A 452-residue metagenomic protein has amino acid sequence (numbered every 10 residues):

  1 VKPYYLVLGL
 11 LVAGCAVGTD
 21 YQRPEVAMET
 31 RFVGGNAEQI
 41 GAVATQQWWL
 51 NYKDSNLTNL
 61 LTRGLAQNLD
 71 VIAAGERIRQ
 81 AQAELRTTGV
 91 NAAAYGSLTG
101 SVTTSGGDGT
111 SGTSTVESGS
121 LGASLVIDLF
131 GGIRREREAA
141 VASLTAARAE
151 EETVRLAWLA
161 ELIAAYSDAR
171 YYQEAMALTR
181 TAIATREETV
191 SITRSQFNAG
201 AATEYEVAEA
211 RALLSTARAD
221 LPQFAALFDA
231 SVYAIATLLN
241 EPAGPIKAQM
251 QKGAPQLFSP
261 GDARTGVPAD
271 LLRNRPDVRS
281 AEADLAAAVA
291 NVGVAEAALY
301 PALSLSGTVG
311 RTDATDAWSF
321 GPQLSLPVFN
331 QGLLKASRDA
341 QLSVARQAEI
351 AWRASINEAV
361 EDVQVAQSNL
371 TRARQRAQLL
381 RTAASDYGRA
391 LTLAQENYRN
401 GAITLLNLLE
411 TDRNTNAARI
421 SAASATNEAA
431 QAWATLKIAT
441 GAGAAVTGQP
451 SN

Functional and structural regions predicted by a protein language model:
K2-G9: Sec-dependent signal peptide recognition, specifically the positively charged N-region followed immediately by
A13-G14: C-terminal motif of bacterial Sec signal peptides marking the signal peptidase cleavage site
V17-P24, Q47, K53-R63, I72 (+6 more regions): Small/polar-residue-enriched beta-strand and adjacent coil segments characteristic of outer-membrane beta-barrel
Y21-V43: Post-signal peptide N-terminal segment of mature Sec-exported envelope proteins
G41-A42, L50, L65, T87 (+6 more regions): Amphipathic alpha-helical coiled-coil scaffold segments and their short linker/junction regions
I133, A149-V267, N369, A373 (+1 more regions): Periplasmic alpha-helical coiled-coil/stalk elements that build and connect Gram-negative outer-membrane
F197-A201, Y398-A402, A439: A short glycine-centered flexible hinge/capping loop motif at secondary-structure junctions
A243, L257-S259, Q367, N400 (+1 more regions): Acidic, low-complexity, intrinsically disordered peripheral segments
